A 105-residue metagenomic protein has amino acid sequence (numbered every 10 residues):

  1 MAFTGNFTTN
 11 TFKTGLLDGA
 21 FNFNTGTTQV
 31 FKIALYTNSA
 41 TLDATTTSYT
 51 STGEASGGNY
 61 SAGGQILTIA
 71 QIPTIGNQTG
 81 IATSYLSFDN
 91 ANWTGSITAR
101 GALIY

Functional and structural regions predicted by a protein language model:
M1-R100: Small cysteine-rich, disulfide-bonded extracellular modules of the LU/uPAR three-finger superfamily and closely related
